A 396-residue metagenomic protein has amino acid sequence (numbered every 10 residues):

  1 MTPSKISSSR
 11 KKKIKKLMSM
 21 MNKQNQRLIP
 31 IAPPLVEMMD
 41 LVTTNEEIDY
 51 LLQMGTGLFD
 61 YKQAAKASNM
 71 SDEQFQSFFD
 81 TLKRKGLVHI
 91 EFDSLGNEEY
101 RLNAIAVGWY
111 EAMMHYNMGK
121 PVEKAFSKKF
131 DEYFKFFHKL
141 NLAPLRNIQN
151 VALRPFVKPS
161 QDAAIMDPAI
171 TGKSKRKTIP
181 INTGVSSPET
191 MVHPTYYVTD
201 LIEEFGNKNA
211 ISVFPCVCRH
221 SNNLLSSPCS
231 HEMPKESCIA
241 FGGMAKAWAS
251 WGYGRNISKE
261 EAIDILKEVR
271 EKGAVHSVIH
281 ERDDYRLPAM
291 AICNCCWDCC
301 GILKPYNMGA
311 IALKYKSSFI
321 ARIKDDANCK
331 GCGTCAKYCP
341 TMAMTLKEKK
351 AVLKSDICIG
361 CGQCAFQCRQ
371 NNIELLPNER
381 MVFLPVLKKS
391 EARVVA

Functional and structural regions predicted by a protein language model:
M1-V36: Long, low-complexity, charged/polar intrinsically disordered regions in eukaryotic proteins
L41-E47: Short helix-coil-helix linker/hinge
G57-S68: Short acidic, hydrophobic short linear motifs in intrinsically disordered regions
S68-R84: Short amphipathic alpha-helical interaction segments
K83-S94, M344-T345, I373-E374: A short, conserved structural fragment
G96-H138: Short, amphipathic alpha-helical interaction segments positioned at domain boundaries
Y100-L102, I279-I292, G309-Y338, M342-G360 (+2 more regions): Ferredoxin-like iron-sulfur electron-transfer modules
L140-S318: Catalytic cores of enzyme domains
